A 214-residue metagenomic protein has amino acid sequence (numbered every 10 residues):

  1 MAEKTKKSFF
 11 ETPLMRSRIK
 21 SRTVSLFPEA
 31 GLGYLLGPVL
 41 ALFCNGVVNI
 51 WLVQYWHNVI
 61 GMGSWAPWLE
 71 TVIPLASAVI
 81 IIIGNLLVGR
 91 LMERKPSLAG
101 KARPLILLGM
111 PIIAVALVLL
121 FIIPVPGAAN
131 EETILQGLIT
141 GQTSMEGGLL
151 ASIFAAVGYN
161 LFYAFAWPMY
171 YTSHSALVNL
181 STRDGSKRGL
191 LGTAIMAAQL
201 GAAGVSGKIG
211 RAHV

Functional and structural regions predicted by a protein language model:
A2-R211: Membrane-embedded alpha-helical bundles of multi-pass transporters/translocases, especially carrier/permease families
